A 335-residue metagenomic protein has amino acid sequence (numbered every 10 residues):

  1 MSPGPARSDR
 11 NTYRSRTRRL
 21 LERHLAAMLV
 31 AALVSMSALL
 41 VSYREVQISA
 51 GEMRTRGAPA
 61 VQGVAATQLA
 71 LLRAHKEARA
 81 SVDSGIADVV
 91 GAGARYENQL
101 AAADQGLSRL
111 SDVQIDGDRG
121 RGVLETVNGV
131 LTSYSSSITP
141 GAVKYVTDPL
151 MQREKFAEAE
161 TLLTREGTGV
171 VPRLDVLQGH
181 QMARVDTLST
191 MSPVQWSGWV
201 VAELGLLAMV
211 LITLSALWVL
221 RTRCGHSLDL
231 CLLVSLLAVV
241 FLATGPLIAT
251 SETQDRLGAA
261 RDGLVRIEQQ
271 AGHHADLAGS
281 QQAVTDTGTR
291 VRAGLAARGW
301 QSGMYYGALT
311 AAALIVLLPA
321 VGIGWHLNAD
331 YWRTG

Functional and structural regions predicted by a protein language model:
Y13-L20, V200-E252, V316-G335: Juxtamembrane interface at the cytosolic side of transmembrane helices
H24, T190-L207, W300-I315: N-terminal membrane-entry
M36-L71, W196-V200, L257: Amphipathic alpha-helical segments and their boundaries
R54-G91, Q105, S133-K144, D262-R292: N-terminal extracytoplasmic segments of bacterial inner-membrane proteins
G91, R95-A102, F241-A308: Hydrophobic segments of polytopic membrane proteins
A103-N128: Short, solvent-exposed, charged loop/turn and helix-capping segments that join or cap alpha-helices on peripheral
R121-D175, G179-S192, A260-R266: Polar/charged, Q/E/K-enriched amphipathic alpha-helical segments with strong coiled-coil propensity that act as
V176-G198, T289-M304: Short, aromatic-rich amphipathic segments at membrane interfaces that lie adjacent to a transmembrane helix or signal
